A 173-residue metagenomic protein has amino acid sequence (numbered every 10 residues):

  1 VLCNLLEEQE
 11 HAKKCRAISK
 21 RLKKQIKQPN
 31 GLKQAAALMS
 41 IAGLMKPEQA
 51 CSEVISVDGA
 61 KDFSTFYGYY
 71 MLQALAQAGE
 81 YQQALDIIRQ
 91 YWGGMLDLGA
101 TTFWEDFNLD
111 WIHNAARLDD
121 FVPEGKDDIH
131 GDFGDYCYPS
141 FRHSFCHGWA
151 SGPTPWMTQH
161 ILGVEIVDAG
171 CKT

Functional and structural regions predicted by a protein language model:
V1-Q9, A37-P47, Y70-G79, Q159-G163: Well-ordered alpha-helical scaffold segments within catalytic/enzyme domains
C3, E8, A17, D86-T173: Non-catalytic C-terminal accessory modules of carbohydrate-active enzymes
R16, P29-N30, L38-A42, K61 (+3 more regions): Hydrophobic alpha-helical scaffolding
R16-G31, M45-D62, E80-G99: Long, well-ordered core segments of solenoidal/helical folds
N30-P47, E105-N108, I112-A116: Extended ligand-binding clefts on enzyme/binding-domain cores
G31-A37, A60-F66, L72-G79, I88 (+1 more regions): Aromatic- and carboxylate-enriched substrate-binding clefts and catalytic-loop regions of carbohydrate-active enzymes
